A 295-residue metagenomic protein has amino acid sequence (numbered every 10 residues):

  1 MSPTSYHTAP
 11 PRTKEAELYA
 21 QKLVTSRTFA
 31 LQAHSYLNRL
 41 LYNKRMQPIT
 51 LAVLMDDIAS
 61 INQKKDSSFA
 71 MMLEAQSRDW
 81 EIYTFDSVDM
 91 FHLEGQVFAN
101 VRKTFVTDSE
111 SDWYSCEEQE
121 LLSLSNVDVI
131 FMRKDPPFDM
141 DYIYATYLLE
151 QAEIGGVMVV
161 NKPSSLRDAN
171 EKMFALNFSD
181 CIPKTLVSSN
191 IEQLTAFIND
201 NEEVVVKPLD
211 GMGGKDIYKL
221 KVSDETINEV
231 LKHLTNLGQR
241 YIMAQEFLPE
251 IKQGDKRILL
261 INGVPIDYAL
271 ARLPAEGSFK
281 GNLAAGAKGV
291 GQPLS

Functional and structural regions predicted by a protein language model:
E15-H34: N-terminal, intrinsically disordered charge-dense segments
A33-R45: Short, Lys/Arg-enriched N-terminal segments with co-localized hydrophobic residues within the first ~10-30 amino acids
P48, A59-V187: Conserved N-proximal alpha/beta basic substrate-recognition cap immediately N-terminal to, or forming the N-lobe
D168, D180-A196, D224-V230: Active-site glycine-rich loop that binds ribose-phosphate moieties when present
E192, N199-E202, G213-S295: Phosphate-binding site of ATP-dependent enzymes
